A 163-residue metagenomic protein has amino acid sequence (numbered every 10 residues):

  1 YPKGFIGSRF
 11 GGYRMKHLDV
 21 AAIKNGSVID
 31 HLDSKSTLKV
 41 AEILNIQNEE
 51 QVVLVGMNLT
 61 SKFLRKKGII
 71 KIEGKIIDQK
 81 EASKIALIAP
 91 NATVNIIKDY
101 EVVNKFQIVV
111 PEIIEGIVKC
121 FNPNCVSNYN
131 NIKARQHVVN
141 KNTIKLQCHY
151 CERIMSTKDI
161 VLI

Functional and structural regions predicted by a protein language model:
G4-F5, R9-F106: Interaction interfaces in information-processing and related assembly proteins
E101-I163: Cys/His-clustered metal-coordination modules, chiefly Zn-binding fingers
